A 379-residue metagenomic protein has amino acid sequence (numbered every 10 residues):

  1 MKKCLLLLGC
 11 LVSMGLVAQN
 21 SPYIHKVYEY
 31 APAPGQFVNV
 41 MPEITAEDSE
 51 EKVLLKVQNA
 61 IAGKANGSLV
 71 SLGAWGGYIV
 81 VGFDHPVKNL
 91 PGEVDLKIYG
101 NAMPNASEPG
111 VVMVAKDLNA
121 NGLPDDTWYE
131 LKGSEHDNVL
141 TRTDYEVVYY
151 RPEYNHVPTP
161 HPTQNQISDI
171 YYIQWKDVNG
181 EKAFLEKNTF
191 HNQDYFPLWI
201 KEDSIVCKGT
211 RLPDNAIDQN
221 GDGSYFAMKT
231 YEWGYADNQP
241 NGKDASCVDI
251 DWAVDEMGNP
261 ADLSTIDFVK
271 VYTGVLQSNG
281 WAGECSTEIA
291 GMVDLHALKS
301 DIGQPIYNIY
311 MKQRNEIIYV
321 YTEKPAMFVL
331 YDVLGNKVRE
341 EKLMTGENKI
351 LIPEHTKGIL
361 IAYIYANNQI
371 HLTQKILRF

Functional and structural regions predicted by a protein language model:
M1-Q19, S300: Bacterial Sec-dependent N-terminal signal peptides
Q19-E108, K132-L298: A domain-level signal for the mature, folded cores of soluble proteins
M103-P104, D117-N119, N367: Short polar/acidic secondary-structure junctions
M113-D117, Y331-V333: Predominantly extracellular/luminal cell-surface or secreted proteins
L118-T127, G223: Acidic, glycine-anchored loop motifs typical of Ca2+
D126, S264, H355: Structured loop/turn residues at beta-strand edges in well-structured enzyme cores
T127-N138, R339-T345: Solvent-exposed serine/threonine-rich low-complexity stretches and specific carbohydrate-binding patches
I302-F379: C-terminal outer-membrane/trafficking sorting elements
